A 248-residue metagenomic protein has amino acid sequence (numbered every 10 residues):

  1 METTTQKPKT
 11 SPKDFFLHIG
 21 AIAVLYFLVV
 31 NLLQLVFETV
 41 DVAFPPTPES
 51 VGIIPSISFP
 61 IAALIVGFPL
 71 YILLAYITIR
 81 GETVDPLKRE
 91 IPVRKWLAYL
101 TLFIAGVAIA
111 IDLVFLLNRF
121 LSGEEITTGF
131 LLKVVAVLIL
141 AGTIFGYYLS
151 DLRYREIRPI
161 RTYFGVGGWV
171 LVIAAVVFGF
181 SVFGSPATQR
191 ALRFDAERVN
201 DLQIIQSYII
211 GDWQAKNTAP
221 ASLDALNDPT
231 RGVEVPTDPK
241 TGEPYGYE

Functional and structural regions predicted by a protein language model:
E2-P12, A75-V93, L149-R161: Cytoplasmic membrane-interface regions of multi-pass membrane proteins
P8-L25, R89-L100: Alpha-helical transmembrane segments and their helix-start/interface "positive-inside/aromatic belt" motifs in integral
L28-T47, I109-L121: Membrane-helix interface motif
P55-T78, V135-I144: Generic alpha-helical transmembrane segments
F103-L152: Membrane-embedded alpha-helical segments of integral membrane proteins
R158-P186: Internal/C-terminal transmembrane anchor helices
R193-A215: Membrane-proximal N-terminal amphipathic helix
S207-E248: Extracellular/periplasmic head regions of type IV pilus-like filament subunits
